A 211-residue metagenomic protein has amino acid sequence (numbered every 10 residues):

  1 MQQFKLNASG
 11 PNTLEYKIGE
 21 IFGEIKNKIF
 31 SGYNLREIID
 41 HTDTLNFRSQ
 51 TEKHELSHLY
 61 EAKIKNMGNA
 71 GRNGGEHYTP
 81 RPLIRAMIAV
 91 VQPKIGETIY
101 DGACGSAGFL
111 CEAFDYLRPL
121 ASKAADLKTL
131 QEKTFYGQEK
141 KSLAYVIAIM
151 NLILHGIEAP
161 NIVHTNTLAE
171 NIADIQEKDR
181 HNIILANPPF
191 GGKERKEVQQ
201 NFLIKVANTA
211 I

Functional and structural regions predicted by a protein language model:
M1-I95, N161-E170: Non-catalytic, mostly N-terminal accessory regions of nucleic-acid modification and defense proteins
M1-K5, Y16-K26, T44-K53, S106-D115 (+3 more regions): Phosphate-binding glycine-rich loops and adjacent basic patches that engage nucleotide phosphates, nucleic-acid
Q2-Q3, Q50-K53, Q92, Q131 (+4 more regions): Residue-identity detector for glutamine
G74-A186, G191-R195: Conserved S-adenosyl-L-methionine
D126, F190-I211: Mobile active-site "lid"/loop adjacent to the S-adenosyl-L-methionine
